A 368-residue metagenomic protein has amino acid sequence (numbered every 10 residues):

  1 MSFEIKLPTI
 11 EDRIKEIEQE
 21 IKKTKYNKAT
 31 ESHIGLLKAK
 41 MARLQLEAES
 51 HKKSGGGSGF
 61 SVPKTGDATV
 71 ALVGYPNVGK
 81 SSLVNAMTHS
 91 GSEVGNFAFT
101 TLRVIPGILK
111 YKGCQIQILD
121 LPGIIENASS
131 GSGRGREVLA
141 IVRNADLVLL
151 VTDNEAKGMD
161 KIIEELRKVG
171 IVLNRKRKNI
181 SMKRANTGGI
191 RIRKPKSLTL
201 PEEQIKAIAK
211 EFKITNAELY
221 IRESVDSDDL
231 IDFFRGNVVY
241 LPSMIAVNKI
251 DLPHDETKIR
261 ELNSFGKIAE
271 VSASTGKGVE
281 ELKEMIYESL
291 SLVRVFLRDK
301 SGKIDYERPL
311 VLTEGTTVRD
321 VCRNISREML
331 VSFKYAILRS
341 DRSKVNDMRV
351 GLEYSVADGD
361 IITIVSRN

Functional and structural regions predicted by a protein language model:
S2-N186, I192-L200: Conserved G1/Walker A P-loop phosphate-binding module
K23, A29-A68, V73, V78 (+1 more regions): C-terminal-of-GTPase-core extension/linker across diverse P-loop GTPases
